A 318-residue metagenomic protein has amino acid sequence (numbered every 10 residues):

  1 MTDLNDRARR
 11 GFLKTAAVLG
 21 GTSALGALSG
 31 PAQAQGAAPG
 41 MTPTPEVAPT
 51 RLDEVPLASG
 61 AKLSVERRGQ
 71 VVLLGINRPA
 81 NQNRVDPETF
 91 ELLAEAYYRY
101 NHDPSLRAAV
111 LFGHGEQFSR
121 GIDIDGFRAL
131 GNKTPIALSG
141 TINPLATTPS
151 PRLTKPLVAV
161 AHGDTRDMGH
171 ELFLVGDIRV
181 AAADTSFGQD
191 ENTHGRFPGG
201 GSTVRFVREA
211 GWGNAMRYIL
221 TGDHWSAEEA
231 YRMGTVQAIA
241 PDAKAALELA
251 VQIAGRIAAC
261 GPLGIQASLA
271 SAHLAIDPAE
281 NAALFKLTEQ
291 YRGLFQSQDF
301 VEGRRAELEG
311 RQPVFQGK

Functional and structural regions predicted by a protein language model:
T2-S23: N-terminal secretory signal peptides and thylakoid transit peptides that target proteins across membranes
R7, G11, Q35-H114: Conserved CoA-thioester-binding segment of acyl-CoA-metabolizing enzymes
L25-P31: C-terminal segment of classical bacterial N-terminal signal peptides
A94, Y98, I124-R166: An acidic, glycine-rich surface segment that forms the CoA-thioester-binding/catalytic face of crotonase-fold enzymes
A146-R152, V160, R166-I219, L249-I253: CoA-thioester-processing core
I178, R217, T221-D223, E229 (+2 more regions): Well-ordered beta-strand positions
V180-T185, V236-F285, G293-Q298, V314-K318: C-terminal long alpha-helix characteristic of the crotonase
